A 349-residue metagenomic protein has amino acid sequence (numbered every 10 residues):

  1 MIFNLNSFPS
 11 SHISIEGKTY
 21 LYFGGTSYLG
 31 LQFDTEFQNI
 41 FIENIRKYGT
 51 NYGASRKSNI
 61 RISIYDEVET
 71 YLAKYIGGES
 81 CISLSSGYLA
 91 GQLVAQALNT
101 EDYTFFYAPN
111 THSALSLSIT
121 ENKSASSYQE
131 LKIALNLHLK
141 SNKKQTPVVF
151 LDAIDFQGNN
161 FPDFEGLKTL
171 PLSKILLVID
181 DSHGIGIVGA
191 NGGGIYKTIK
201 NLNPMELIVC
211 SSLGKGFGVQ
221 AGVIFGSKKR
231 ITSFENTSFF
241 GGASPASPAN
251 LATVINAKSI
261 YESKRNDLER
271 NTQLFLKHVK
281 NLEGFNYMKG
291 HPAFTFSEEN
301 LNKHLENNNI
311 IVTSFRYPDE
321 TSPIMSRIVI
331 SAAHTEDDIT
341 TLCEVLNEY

Functional and structural regions predicted by a protein language model:
M1-Y52: N-terminal "arm"/small-domain region of PLP-dependent enzymes with the aminotransferase-like
F3-E16, G241, Q273, K277-Y349: Conserved C-terminal alpha-helix-loop-beta "cap" of PLP-dependent enzymes that closes/shapes the active-site mouth
Q38-S86: Conserved N-terminal alpha-helix of the aminotransferase class I/II PLP-enzyme fold
V94-A114, K132, N136, L268: Conserved PLP-anchoring active-site segment centered on the Schiff-base-forming lysine
Y128-I179: Active-site phosphate-binding strand-loop segment of PLP-dependent enzymes
N191, I199-T232: Active-site PLP attachment segment
A257-H278, G290: Structural signature of PLP-dependent enzymes
